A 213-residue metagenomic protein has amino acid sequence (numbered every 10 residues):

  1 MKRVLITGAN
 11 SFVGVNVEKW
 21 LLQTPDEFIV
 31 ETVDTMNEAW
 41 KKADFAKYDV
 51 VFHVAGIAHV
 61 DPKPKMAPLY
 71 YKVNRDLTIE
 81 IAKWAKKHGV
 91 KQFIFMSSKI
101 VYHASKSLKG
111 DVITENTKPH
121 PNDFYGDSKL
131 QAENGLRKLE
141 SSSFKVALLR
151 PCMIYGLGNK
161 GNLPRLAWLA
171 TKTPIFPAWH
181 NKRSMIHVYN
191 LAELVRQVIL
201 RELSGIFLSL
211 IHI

Functional and structural regions predicted by a protein language model:
V4-W20: N-terminal Rossmann NAD(P)H-binding glycine-rich loop of SDR-like oxidoreductase domains
W40-D76, E80, W84-K87, V101-A104: NAD(P)H-binding glycine-rich loop region in Rossmannoid oxidoreductase-like domains and their noncatalytic homologs
P62-K63, W168-I186, Q197-V198, E202 (+1 more regions): A conserved pocket-lining segment of Rossmann-fold NAD(P)-dependent short-chain dehydrogenase/reductase
Y71-T78, I94, S128-K129, S184: Short alpha-helix in the Rossmann-fold core of NAD(P)-dependent oxidoreductases
K72, S107-I154, I175-A178: Catalytic helix-loop patch of NAD(P)-dependent Rossmann-fold dehydrogenases
I79-F124, A147: Conserved Rossmann-fold NAD(P)-dependent oxidoreductase catalytic core, especially the SDR/UDP-sugar
L130, F144, Y155-R165, Q197-L208: Glycine/proline-rich active-site loop of Rossmann-fold NAD(P)-dependent oxidoreductases
C152-N159, A178-Y189: Glycine-rich "substrate-gating" loop/helix at the edge of Rossmann-like oxidoreductase active sites
